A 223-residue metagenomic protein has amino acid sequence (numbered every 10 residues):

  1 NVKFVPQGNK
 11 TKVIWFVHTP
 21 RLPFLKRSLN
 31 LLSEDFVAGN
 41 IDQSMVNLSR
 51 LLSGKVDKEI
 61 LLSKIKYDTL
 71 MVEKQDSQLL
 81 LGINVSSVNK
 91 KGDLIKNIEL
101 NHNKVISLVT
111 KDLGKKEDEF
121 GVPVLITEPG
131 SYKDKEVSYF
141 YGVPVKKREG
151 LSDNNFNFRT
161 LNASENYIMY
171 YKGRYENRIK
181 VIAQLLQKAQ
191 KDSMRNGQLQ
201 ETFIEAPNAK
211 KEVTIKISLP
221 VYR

Functional and structural regions predicted by a protein language model:
V5-P6, K12-R223: A solvent-exposed interaction/effector surface
